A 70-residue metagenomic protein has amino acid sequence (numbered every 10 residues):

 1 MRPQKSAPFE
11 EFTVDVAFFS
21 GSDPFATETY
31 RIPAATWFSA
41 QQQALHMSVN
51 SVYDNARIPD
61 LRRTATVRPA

Functional and structural regions predicted by a protein language model:
M1-P3, R68: Charged, amphipathic alpha-helical segments
Q4-E28: Short aromatic-glycine-(Arg/Gly/Cys) micro-motifs in beta-strand/loop hairpins
F12-V14, A44, A65: Amphipathic alpha-helical segments in structured regions that serve as interaction surfaces
V14-V16, I32, V67: Hydrophobic aliphatic residue packing
A17-G21, A35-W37, A70: Generic structural motif
P24-F38: A short, exposed loop/beta-hairpin motif centered on an aromatic-Gly-Thr core
A35-A56: A short, charged, amphipathic alpha-helix used as a generic interaction element across diverse proteins
N50-A70: Short, mixed-charge low-complexity intrinsically disordered segments
